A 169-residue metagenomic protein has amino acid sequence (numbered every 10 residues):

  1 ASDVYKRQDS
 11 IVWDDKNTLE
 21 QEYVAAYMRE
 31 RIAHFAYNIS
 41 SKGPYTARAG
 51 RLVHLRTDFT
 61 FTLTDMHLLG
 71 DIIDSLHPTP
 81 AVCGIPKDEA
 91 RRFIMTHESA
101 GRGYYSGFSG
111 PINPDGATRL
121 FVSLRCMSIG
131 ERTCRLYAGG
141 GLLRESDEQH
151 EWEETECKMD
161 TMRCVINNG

Functional and structural regions predicted by a protein language model:
A1-Y5: Short, small-residue-biased leader/transition segments that mark boundaries at the very start of proteins
K6-M95, N167: Contiguous alpha-helical scaffold segments within structured protein domains that host functional hotspots
H67-G169: Conserved hydrophobic core element of enzyme catalytic domains
